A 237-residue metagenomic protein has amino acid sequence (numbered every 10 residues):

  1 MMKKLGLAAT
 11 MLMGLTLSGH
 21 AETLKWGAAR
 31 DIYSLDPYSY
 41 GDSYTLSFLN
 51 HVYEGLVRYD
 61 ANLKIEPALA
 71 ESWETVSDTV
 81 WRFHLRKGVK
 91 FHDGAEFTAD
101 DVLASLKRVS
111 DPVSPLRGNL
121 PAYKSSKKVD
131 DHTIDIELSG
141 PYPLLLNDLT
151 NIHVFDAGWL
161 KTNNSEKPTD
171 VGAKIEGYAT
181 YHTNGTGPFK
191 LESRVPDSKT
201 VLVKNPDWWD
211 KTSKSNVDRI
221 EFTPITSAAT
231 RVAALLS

Functional and structural regions predicted by a protein language model:
G6-T16: Bacterial N-terminal signal peptides
L17-A21: Sec/Tat signal peptide C-region and signal peptidase I cleavage site
E22-Y33, E71, V80-F83, V102-L106 (+4 more regions): Short, well-ordered beta-strand elements
G27-S77, K107, G118, N184-T186: N-terminal lobe/hinge region of extracytoplasmic solute-binding protein
Y33-Y38, K64-E66, L144-N147, T200-V201 (+2 more regions): Short, solvent-exposed loop/turn elements at domain surfaces
K64, I152-S215, R219-E221, S227: Gly/Pro-rich hinge or "lid" segments in bacterial periplasmic/extracellular proteins
E71-P115, V129, D135-E137, L145 (+1 more regions): Aromatic- and charge-enriched surface segment that lines or borders ligand/interaction sites
E74, G118-K167: Surface-exposed binding/hinge segments that line and control ligand-binding clefts or catalytic entry sites
